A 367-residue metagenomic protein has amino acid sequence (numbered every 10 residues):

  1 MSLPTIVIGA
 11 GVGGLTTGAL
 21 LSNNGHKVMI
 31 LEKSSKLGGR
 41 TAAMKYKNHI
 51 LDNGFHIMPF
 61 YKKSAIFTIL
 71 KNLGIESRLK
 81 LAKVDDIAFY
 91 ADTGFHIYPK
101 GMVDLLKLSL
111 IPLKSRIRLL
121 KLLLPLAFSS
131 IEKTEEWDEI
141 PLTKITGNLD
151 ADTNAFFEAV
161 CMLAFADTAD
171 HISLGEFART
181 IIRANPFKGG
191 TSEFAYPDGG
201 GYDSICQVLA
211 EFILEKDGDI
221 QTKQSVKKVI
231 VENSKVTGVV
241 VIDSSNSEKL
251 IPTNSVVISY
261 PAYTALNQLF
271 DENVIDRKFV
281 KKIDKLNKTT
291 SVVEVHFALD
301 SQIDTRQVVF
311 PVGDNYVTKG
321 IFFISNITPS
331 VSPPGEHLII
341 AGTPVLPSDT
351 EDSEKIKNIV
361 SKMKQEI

Functional and structural regions predicted by a protein language model:
L3-I30: N-terminal Rossmann-like FAD-binding beta1-loop-alpha1 element of flavoenzymes
S22-K47: Glycine-rich FAD pyrophosphate-binding loop
H49-K133, A159: Dinucleotide-binding Rossmann-like beta1-alpha1 core, especially the glycine-rich loop that anchors the ADP
N72-K83, I87-Y98, L149-T153, I213-I220 (+1 more regions): Feature captures the FAD/FMN-dependent oxidoreductase FAD-binding
D92, K107-R183, Y196: Rossmann-like flavin
N148, S301-I303, P333-I367: Flavin-binding catalytic cores
R183-E248, N254: Helical element adjacent to the flavin cofactor pocket in flavoenzyme catalytic cores
K227-H337: Mid-domain catalytic core of redox enzymes that form a hydrophobic substrate pocket/lid adjacent to a catalytic redox
